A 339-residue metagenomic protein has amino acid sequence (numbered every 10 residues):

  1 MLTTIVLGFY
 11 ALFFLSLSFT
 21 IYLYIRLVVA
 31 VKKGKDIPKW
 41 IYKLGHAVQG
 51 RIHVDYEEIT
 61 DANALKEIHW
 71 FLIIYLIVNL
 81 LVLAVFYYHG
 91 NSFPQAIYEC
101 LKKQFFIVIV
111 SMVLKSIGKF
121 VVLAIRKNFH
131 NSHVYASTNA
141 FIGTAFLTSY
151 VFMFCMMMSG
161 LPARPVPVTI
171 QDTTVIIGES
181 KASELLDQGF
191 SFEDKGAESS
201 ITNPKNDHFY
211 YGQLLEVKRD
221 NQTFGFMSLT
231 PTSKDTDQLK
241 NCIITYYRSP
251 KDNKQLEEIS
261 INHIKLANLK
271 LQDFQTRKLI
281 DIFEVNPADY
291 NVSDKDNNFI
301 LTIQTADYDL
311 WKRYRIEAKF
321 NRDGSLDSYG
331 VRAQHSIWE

Functional and structural regions predicted by a protein language model:
M1-V82: Membrane-anchoring hydrophobic segments
M1-Y10, D61-A62, F93-V108, H133-Y135: Membrane-interface segments at the starts/ends of alpha-helical transmembrane spans
T3-Y10, I59-A62, L161, D187-P250 (+2 more regions): A cross-family detector of function-defining hotspots
Y24-I37, L114-T138: Cytosolic juxtamembrane helix at the C-terminal end of the final transmembrane segment
I68-H130: Membrane-embedded alpha-helical segments of integral membrane proteins
H133-P162: Internal/C-terminal transmembrane anchor helices
P162-E179: Alpha-helical transmembrane signal-anchor/signal-peptide segments
T174-E184, G189-F192: Extracytoplasmic Gram-positive cell-surface binding/anchoring modules and repeats
